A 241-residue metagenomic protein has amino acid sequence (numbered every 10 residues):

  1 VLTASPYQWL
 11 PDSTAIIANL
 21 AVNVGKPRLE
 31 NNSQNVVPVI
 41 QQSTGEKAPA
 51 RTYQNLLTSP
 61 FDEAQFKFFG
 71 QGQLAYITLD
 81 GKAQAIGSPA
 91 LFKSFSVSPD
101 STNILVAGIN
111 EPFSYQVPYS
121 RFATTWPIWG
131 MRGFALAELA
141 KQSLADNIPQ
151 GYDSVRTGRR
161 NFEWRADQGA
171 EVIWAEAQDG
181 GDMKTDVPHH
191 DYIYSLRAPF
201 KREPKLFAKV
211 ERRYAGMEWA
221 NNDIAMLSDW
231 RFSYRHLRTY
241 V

Functional and structural regions predicted by a protein language model:
V1-V241: Beta-propeller folds
